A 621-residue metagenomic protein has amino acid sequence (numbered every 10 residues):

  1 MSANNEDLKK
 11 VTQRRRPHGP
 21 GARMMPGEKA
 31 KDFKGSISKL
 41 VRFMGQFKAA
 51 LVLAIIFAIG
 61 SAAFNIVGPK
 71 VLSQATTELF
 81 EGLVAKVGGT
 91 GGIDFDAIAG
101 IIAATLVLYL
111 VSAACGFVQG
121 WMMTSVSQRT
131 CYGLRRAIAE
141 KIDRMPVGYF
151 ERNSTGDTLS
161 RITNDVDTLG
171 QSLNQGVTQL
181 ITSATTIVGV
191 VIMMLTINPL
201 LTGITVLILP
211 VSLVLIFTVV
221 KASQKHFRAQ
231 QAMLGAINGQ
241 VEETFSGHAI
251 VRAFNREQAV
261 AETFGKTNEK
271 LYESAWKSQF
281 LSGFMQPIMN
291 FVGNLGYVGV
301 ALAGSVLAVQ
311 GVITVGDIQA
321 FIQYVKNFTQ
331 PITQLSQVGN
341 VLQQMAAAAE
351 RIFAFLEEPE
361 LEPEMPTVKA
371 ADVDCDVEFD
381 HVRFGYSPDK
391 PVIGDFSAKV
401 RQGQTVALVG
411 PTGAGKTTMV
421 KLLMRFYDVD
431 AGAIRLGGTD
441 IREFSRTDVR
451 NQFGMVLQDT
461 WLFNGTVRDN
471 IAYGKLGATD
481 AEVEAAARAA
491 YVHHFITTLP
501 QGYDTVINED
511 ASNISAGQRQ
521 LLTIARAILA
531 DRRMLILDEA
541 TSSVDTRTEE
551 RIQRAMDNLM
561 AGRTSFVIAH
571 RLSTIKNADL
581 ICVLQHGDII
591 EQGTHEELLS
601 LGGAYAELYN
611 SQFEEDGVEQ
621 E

Functional and structural regions predicted by a protein language model:
P26, G35-S36, M44, M123 (+2 more regions): Juxtamembrane loop-to-helix connectors within ABC transporter transmembrane domains
G45, A103, C115, Q119 (+4 more regions): Hydrophobic alpha-helical transmembrane segments of ABC transporter permease domains
A49, V147-G148, V166-L173, V177 (+7 more regions): An intracellular "coupling" helix at the cytosolic face of ABC transporter transmembrane type-1 domains
A50-A63, Q74, Q175-A229, V300-I313 (+1 more regions): Transmembrane helices of ABC transporter permease
L51-C115, T196-L200, G311-V315: Transmembrane helix-loop-helix hairpins at lipid-water interfaces of multipass membrane proteins, especially the type-1
T124, M233, R256, F280 (+2 more regions): Cytosolic ends of transmembrane helices, especially the final helix of ABC transmembrane type-1 domains
E364, A370-E621: ABC-type nucleotide-binding domain
